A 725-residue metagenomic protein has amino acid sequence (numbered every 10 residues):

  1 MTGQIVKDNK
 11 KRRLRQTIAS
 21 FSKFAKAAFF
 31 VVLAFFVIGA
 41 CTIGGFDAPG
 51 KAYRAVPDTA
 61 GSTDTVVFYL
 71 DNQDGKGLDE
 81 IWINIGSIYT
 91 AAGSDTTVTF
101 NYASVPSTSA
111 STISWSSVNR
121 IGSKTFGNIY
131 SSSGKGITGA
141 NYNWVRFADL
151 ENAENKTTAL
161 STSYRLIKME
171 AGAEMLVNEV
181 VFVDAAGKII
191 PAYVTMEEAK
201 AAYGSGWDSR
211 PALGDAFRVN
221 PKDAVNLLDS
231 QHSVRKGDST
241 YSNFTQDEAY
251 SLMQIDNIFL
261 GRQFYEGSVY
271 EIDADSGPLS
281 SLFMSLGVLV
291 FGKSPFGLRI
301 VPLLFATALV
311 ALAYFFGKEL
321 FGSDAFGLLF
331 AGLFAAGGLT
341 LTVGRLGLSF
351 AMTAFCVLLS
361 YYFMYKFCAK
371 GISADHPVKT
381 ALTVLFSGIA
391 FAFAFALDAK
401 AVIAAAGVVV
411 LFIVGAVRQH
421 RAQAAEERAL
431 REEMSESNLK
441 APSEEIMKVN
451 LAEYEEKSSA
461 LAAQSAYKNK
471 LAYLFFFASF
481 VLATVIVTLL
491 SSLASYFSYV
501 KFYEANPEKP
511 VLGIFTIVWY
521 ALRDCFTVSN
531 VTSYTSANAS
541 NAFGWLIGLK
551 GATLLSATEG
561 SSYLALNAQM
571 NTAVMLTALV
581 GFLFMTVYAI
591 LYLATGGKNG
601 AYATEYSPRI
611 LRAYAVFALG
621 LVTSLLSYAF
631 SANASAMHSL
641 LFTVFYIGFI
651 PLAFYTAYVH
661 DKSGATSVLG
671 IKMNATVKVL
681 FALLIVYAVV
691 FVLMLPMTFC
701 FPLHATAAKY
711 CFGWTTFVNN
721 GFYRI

Functional and structural regions predicted by a protein language model:
T2-V31, V37-V67, G237-S239, V410 (+3 more regions): Transmembrane helical bundles and short interhelical boundary loops of multi-pass, membrane-embedded
N220-I272, L279, R523-C525, S529: Extracytosolic helix-loop segments that constitute the early lumenal/periplasmic catalytic or substrate-binding loops
A249-F259, Y270-K293, F543-K550: Short hydrophobic/aromatic helix or loop-helix immediately within or flanking a transmembrane segment in polytopic
A274-L282, F291-A308, L328, V343 (+2 more regions): Loop-to-helix entry region of an early transmembrane alpha helix in multi-pass inner-membrane enzymes
K293-F296, A313-A336, F355, D375-V378: Transmembrane-helix signature of polytopic, membrane-embedded enzymes that assemble or transfer cell-envelope glycans
F296, I300-F321, L359, F584: Transmembrane-helix motifs of polytopic, lipid-linked glycan transferases
L320, S360-V384, A394, A416-Q423: Membrane-interface transmembrane helices that cradle and orient dolichyl/undecaprenyl
L339-M352, A399-K400: Short acidic/glycine- and proline-prone juxtamembrane loop motifs at membrane-interface regions of multi-pass membrane
